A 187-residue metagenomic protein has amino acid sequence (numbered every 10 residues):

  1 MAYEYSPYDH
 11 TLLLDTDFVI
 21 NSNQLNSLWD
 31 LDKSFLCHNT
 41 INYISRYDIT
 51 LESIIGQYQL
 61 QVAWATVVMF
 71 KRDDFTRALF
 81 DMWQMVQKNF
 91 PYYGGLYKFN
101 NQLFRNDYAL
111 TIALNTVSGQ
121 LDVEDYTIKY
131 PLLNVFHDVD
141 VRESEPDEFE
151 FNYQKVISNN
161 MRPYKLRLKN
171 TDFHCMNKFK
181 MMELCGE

Functional and structural regions predicted by a protein language model:
M1, S34, A65-V67: Small-molecule pocket liners
M1-A2, S53-Q57: Catalytic micro-motifs at enzyme active sites that drive phosphoryl/nucleotidyl and oxygen chemistry
M1-T16, I20-N26, A63: A conserved donor-nucleotide-binding helix/loop in the catalytic core of Leloir-type glycosyltransferases
E4, W29, I112: A cross-family signal for key residues in well-ordered alpha-helices that form functional helical elements
P7, D32-K33, S118: Residue-level detector of structured alpha->beta connecting loops
L12-D15, I20-N21, L36-H38, M69 (+1 more regions): A structural signal for short, well-ordered beta-strand segments and their strand-loop junctions that often border
I20-I55: Conserved donor-nucleotide/metal-binding helix-loop-beta segment in metal-dependent transferases, i.e., the alpha-helix
Y58-E187: A glycosyltransferase accessory/donor-loop signature
